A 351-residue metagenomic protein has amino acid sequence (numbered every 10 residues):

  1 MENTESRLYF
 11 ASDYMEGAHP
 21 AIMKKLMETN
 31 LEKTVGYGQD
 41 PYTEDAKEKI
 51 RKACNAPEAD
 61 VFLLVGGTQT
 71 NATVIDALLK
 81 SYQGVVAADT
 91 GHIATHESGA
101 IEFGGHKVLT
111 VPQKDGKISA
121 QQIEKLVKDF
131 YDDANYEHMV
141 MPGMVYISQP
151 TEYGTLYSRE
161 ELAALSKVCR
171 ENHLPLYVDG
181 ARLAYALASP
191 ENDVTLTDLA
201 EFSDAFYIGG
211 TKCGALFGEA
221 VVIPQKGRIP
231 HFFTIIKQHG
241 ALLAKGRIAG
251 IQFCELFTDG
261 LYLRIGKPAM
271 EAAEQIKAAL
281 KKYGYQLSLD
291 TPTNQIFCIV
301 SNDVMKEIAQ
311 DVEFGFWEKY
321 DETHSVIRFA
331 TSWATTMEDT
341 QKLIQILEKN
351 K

Functional and structural regions predicted by a protein language model:
H19-G67, D89-A94, A100: Conserved N-terminal alpha-helix of the aminotransferase class I/II PLP-enzyme fold
A77-T95, E124: Conserved PLP-anchoring active-site segment centered on the Schiff-base-forming lysine
S81-Y82, E274, A278-K349: Conserved C-terminal alpha-helix-loop-beta "cap" of PLP-dependent enzymes that closes/shapes the active-site mouth
G105-G143, I147-P150, Y157-A164: PLP-dependent aminotransferase-class I/II
V108-L109, L176-V178, L287, F314: Hydrophobic beta-strand scaffold residues
K114, M141-P142, S148, L156 (+2 more regions): Active-site C-terminal subdomain of aminotransferase-like
Y157-S189: Catalytic PLP-binding core of fold-type I/II PLP enzymes
